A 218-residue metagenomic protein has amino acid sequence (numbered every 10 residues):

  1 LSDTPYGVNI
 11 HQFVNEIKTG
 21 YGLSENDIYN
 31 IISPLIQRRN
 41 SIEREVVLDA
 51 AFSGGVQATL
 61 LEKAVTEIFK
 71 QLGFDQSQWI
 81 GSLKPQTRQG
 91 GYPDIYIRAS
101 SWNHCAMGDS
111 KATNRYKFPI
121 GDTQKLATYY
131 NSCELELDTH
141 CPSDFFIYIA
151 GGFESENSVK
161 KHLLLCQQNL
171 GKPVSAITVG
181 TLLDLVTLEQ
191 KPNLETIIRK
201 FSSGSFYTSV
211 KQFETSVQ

Functional and structural regions predicted by a protein language model:
L1-T59, Q218: Interdomain/boundary linker segments immediately adjacent to catalytic/signaling cores
R44-V217: Catalytic core segments in nucleotide and nucleic-acid processing enzymes
